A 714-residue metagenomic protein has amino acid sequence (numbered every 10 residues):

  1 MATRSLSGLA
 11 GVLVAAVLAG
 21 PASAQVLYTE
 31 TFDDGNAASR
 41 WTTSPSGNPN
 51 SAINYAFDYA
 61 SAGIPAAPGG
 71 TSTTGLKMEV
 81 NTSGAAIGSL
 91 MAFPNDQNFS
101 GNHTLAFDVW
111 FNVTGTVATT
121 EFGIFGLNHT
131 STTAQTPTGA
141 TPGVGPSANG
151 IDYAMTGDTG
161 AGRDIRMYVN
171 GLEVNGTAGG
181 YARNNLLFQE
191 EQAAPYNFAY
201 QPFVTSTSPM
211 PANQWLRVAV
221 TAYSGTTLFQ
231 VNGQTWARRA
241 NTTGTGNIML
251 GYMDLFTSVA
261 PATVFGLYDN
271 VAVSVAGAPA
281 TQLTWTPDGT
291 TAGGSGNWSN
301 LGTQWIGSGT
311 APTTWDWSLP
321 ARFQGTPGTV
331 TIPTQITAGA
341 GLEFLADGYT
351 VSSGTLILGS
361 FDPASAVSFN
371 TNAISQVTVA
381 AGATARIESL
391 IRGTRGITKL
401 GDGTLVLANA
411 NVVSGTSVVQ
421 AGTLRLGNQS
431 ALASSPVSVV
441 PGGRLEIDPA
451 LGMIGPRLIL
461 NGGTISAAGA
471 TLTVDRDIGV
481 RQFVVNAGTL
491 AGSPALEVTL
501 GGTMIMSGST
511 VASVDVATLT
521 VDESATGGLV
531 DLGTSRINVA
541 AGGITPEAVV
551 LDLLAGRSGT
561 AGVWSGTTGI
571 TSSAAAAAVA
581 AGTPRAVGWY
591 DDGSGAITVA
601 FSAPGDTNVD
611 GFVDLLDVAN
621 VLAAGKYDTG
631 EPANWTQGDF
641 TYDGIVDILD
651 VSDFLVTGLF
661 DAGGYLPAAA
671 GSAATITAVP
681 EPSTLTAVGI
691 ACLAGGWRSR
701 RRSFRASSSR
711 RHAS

Functional and structural regions predicted by a protein language model:
Q25, N48-N50, Y55-A60, T82-A86 (+7 more regions): Solvent-exposed adhesion/ligand-recognition segments of exported proteins
F32, N213-A222, T227-V231: Short tryptophan-centered beta-strand motifs in secreted/extracellular beta-sheet-rich domains of glycan-recognition
A60-A86: Short carbohydrate-recognition loop motifs
K77-L187: Secretory/extracellular carbohydrate-interaction modules and structurally similar beta-sandwich "look-alikes"
E173-R217: Short, aromatic/His-centered strand-loop micro-motif at the edge of beta-sheets
R239-L267: Flexible glycan-contacting loops in extracellular carbohydrate-active proteins
A278-A311, V351-V439, V474-L519, T598-W635 (+1 more regions): Extracellular repeat-rich scaffold modules on cell surfaces
P279, P494-L496, T503-G528, L532-A706 (+1 more regions): Cellulosome-associated attachment modules in secreted, modular CAZymes
